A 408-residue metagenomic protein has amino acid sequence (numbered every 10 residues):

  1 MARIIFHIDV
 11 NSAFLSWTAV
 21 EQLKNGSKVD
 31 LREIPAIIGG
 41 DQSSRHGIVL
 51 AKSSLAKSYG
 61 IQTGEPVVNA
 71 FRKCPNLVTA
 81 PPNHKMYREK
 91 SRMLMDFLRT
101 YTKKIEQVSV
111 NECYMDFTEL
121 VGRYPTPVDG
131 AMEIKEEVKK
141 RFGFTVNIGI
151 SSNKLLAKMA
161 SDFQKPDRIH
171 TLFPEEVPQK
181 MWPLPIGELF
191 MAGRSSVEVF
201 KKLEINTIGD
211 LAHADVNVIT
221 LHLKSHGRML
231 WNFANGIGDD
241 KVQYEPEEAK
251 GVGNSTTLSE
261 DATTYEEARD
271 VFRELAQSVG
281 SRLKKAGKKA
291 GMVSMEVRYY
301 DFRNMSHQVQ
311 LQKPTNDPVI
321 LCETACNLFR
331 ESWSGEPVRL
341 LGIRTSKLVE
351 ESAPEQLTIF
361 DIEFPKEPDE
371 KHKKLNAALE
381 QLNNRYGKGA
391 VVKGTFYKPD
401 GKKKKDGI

Functional and structural regions predicted by a protein language model:
M1-N232, S281, K366-I408: Gly/Gly-Pro- and Ser/Thr-rich, intrinsically disordered tail segments characteristic of DNA damage-repair and tolerance
N11-A13, Q42-R45, Y300-N304, L348-E351: Short, charged/polar surface micro-motifs in flexible loops or helix N-caps
W17, K313-I408: Acidic, metal-coordinating catalytic segment for phosphate/diphosphate chemistry, firing primarily on the Nudix
Y114-E119, S306-V309, T358-E363: Short, hydrophobic beta-strand segments
V146, I150, A290-V293, L340-L341: A short glycine-rich, hydrophobically flanked beta-strand micro-motif that places a catalytic Asp/Glu for divalent metal
E188, S196-V338: DNA-contacting surface of Y-family translesion DNA polymerases
